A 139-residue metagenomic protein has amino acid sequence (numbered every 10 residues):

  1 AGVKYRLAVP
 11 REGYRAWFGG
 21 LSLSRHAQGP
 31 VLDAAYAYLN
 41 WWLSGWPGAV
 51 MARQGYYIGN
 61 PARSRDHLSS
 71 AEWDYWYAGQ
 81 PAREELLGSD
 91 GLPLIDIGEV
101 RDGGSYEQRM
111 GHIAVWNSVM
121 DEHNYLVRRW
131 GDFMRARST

Functional and structural regions predicted by a protein language model:
A1, W42-W46, G55, W130 (+1 more regions): Sec/Tat-exported extracytoplasmic proteins
A1-P10: Ligand-binding pocket segment of bilobal, Venus flytrap-like solute-binding proteins
K4, F18, D33: Active-site lining segments that contact anionic ligands and/or coordinate catalytic metals
R11-A16: Short, surface-exposed loop/turn microsegments at beta-strand edges and helix-strand junctions
L21-R101: Mature extracytoplasmic/periplasmic domains
S89-T139: Conserved C-terminal helix/tail region of periplasmic/extracytoplasmic solute-binding proteins
